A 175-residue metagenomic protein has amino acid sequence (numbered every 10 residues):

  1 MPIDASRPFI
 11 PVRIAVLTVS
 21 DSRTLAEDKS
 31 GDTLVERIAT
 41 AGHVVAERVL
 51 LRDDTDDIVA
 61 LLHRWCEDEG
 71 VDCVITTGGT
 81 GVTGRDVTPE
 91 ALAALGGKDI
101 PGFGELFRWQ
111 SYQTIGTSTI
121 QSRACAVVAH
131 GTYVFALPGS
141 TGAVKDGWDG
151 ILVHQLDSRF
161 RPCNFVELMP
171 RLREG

Functional and structural regions predicted by a protein language model:
M1-G175: Non-catalytic beta/alpha edge segments that cap or flank active sites
